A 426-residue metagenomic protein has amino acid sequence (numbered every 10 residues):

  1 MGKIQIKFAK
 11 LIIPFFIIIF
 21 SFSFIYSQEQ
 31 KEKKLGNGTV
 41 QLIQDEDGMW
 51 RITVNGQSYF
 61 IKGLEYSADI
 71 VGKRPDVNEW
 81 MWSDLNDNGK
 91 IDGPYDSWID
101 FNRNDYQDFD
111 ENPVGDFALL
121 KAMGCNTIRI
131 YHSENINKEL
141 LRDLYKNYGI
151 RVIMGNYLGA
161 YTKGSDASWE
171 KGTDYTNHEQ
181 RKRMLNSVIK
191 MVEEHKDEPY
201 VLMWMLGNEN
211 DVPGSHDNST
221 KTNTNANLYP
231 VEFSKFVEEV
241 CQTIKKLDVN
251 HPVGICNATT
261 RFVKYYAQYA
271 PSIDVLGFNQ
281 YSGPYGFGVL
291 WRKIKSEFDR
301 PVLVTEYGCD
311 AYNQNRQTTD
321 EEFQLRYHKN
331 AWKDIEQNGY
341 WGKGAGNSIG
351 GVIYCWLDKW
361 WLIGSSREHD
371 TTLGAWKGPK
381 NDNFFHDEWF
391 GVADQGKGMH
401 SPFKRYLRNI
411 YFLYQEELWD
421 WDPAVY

Functional and structural regions predicted by a protein language model:
G2-I13: Bacterial N-terminal signal peptides that target proteins for export
I12-S21: Bacterial N-terminal signal peptides
K31-R51: Short acidic, Pro/Gly- and aromatic-enriched capping/linker segments at domain boundaries
Y59-I61, Y66-L276, S282-Y285, K295-E297: Active-site mouth of glycoside hydrolases
K163-E170, V212-N223, F298-N338, I349 (+1 more regions): Active-site clefts of carbohydrate-active enzymes
C256, F278, V302-E306: Active-site neighborhood of phospho(di)ester-bond hydrolases with catalytic His/Asp-centered motifs
Y354-Y426: Aromatic-rich peripheral "rim/lid" segments of glycoside hydrolase catalytic domains that contact and position glycan
